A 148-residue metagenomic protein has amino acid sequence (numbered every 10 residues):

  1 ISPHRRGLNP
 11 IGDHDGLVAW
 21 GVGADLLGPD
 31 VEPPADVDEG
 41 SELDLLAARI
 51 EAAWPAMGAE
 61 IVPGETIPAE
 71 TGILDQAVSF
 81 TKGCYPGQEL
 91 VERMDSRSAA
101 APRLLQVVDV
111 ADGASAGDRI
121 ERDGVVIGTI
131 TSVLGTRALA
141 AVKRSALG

Functional and structural regions predicted by a protein language model:
I1-A56: Acidic, low-complexity central loop/insert segments
P34-D38, E60-P63, L104: A short secondary-structure junction signal
A48-G72, A114: Short, conserved active-site entrance elements at the starts or edges of catalytic domains
T66, T71-K82, P86-Q88, E92-G148: Glycine-rich, small/acidic residue-mixed loop/short-helix segments
